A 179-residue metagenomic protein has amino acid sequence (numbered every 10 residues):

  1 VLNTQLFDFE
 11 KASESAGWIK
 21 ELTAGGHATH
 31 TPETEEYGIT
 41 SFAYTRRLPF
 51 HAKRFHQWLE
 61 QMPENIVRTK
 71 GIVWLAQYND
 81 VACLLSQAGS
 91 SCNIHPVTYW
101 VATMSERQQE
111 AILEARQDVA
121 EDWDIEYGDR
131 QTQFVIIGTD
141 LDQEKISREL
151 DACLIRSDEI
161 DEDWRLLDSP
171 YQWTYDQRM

Functional and structural regions predicted by a protein language model:
V1-G128, T132, Q143, S157-M179: C-terminal accessory "lid"/substrate-recognition subdomains
T139: His/Asp/Glu-rich metal/cofactor-coordinating catalytic motifs and the adjacent surface-exposed loops that frame enzyme
I146-L154: Short amphipathic C-terminal alpha-helix that caps PH/PH-like domains
